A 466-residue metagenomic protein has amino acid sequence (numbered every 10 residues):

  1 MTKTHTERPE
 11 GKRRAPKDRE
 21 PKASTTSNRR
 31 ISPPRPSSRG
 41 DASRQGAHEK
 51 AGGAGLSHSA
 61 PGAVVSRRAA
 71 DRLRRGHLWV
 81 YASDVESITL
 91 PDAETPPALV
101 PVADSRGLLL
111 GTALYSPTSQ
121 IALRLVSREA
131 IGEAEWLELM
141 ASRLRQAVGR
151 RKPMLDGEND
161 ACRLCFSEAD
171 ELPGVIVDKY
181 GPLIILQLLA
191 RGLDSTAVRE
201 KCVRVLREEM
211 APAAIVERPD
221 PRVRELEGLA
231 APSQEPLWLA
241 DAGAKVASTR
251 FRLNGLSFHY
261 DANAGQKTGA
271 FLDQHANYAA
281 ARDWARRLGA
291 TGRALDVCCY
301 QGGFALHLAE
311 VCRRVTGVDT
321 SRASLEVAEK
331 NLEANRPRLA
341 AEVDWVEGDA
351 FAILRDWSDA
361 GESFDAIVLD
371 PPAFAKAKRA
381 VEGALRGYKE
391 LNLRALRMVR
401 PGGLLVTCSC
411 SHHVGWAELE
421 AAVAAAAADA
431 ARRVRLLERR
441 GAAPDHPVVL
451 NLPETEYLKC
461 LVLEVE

Functional and structural regions predicted by a protein language model:
M1-G181: Non-catalytic accessory regions of SAM-dependent methyltransferases
S119, G192-L193, Q266: Short, surface-exposed beta-strand-loop junctions and turns on beta-sheet-rich folds
E133-E135, L139-D160, I185-E235: Cysteine-centered catalytic environments shared across enzyme families
C165-D178, V198-F271: Non-catalytic substrate-recognition/targeting regions of SAM-dependent transferases
L239-E466: Rossmann-like S-adenosyl-L-methionine
